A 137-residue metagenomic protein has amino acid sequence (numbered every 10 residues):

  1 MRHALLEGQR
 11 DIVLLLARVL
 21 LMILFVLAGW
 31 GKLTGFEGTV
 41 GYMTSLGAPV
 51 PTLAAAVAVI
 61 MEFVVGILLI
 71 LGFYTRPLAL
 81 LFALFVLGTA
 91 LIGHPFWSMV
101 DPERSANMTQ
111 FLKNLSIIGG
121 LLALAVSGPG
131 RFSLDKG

Functional and structural regions predicted by a protein language model:
M1-T34, T44, T52-I60, V64-G137: Extended, low-polarity transmembrane helix blocks
